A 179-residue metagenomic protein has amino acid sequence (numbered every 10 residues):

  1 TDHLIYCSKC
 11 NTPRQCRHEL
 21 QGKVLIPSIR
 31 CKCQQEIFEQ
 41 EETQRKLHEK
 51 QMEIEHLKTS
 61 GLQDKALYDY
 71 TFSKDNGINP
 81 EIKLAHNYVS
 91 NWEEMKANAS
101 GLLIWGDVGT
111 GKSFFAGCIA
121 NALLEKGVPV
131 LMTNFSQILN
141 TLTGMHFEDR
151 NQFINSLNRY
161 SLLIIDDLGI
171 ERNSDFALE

Functional and structural regions predicted by a protein language model:
T1-N79: A short, basic N-terminal segment
L62-Q63, K74-L102: Pre-Walker A (pre-P-loop) alpha-helix and adjacent loop at the N terminus of AAA/AAA+ ATPase modules, a conserved
D75, A116, N134, D166: Conserved RecA-like P-loop NTPase ATPase core
K96-A116: Walker A/P-loop nucleotide-binding motif
A99-L103, P129-V130, L162: Residue-level preference for the first positions of well-ordered beta-strands
N121-L131: Post-Walker A helix-loop "phosphate-sensing" segment adjacent to the P-loop in P-loop NTPases
M132-N140: A short hydrophobic beta-strand->loop->alpha-helix junction that borders the nucleotide-binding pocket of P-loop NTPases
T143, F147-E179: Conserved nucleotide-sensing/catalytic segment adjacent to the nucleotide-binding pocket in NTP-handling enzymes
